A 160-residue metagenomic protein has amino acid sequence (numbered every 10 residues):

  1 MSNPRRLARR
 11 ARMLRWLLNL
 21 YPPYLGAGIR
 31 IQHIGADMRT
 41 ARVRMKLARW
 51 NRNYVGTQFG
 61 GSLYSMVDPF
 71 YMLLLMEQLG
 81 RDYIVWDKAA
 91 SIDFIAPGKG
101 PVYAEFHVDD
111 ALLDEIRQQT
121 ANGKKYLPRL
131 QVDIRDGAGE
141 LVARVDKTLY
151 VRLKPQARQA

Functional and structural regions predicted by a protein language model:
M1-R42, A160: Non-catalytic linker/capping segments at the edges of enzyme domains
N3-A8, G98-K99, D109-A160: HotDog/MaoC-like acyl-thioester-processing domains
G26-I31, K88-F94, E115-R117: Short structured motifs
A27, R39-A41, W86-A90, G100-A104 (+1 more regions): A generic structural signal for short beta-strands and their flanking turns/coil linkers
R30, S91-D93, E105-H107, D133 (+1 more regions): Residues located in well-ordered beta-strands
D37, A48-N51, P69-Y71, D110-L112: Short, charged/polar surface micro-motifs in flexible loops or helix N-caps
W50-F70: Hot-dog-fold acyl-thioester-processing enzymes
L74-A111: Hydrophobic beta-strand-centered segment that forms part of the acyl-chain substrate-binding groove
